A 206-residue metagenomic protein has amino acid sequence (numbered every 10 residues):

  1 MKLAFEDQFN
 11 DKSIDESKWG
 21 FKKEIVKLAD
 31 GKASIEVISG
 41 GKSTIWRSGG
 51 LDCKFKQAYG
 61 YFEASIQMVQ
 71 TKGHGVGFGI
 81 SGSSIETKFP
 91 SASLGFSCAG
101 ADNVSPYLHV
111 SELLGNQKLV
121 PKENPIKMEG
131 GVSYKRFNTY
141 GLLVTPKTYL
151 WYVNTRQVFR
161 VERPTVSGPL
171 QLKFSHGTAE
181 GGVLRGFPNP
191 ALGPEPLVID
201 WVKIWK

Functional and structural regions predicted by a protein language model:
M1-K206: GH16 jelly-roll
